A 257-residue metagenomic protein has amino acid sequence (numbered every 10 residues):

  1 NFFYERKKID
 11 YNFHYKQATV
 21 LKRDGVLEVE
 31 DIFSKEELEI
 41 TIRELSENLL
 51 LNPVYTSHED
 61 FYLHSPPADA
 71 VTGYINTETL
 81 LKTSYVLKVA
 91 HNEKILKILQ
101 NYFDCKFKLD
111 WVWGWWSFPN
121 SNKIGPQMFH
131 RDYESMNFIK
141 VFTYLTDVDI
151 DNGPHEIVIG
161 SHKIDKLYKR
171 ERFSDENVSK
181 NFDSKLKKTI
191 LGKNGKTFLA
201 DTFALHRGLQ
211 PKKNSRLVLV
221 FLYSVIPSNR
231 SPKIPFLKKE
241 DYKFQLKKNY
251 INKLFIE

Functional and structural regions predicted by a protein language model:
N1-R23, E30-Q127: Non-heme Fe(II)-dependent double-stranded beta-helix
C105, H130-E134, L145-P154, G160-H162: Active-site region of the double-stranded beta-helix
C105-W113, G125-Q127, N137-T143, G153 (+1 more regions): Generic beta-strand structural signal
P126-Y133, L205-G208: Histidine-centered catalytic micro-motifs
E134-I150, L191-G192, L199, L222-V225: Short, conserved beta-strand element in jelly-roll/cupin
K163-E257: Conserved double-stranded beta-helix
